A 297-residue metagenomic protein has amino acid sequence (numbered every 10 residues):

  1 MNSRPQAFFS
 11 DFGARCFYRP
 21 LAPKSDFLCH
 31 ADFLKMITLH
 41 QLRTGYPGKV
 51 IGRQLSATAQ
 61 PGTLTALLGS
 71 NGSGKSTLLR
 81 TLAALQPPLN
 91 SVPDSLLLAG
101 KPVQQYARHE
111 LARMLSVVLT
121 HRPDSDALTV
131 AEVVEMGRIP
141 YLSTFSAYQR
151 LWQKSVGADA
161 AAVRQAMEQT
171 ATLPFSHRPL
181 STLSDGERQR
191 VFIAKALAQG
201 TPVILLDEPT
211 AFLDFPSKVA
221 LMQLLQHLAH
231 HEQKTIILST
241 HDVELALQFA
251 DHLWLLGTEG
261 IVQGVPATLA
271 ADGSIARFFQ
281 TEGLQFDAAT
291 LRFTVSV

Functional and structural regions predicted by a protein language model:
L68-S70: The feature captures the beta-strand-to-loop junction immediately N-terminal to the Walker
A83: Helix-to-loop junction immediately C-terminal to a conserved catalytic motif
E135, R150-F175: Conserved ABC ATPase "signature" region
P179-L183: Conserved ABC ATPase signature
I204-D207: Catalytic Walker B motif of ABC-type/P-loop ATPase nucleotide-binding domains
T240-H241: H-loop/switch region of ABC-family ATPase nucleotide-binding domains
F279-V297: ABC ATPase nucleotide-binding domains
